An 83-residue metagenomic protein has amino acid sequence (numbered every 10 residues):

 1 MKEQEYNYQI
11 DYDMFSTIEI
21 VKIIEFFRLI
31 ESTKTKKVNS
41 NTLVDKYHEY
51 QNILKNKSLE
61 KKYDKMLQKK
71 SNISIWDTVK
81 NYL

Functional and structural regions predicted by a protein language model:
M1-E5, L83: Short, Lys/Arg-enriched, disordered terminal segments
Q4-K37: N-terminal acidic leader/helix
I20, K36-V44, E60: Alpha-helix N-cap/helix-initiation sites
L43-Y47, Q51, K55-Y82: Short, charged early-sequence alpha-helical segments and their helix-coil boundaries
